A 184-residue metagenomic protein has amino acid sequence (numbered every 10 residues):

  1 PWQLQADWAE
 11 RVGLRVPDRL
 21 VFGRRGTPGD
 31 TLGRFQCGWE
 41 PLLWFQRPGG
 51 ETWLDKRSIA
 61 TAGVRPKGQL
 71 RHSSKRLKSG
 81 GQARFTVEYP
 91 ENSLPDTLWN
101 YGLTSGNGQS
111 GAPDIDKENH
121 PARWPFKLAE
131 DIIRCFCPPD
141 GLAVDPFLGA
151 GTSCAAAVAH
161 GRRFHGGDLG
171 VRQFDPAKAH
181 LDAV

Functional and structural regions predicted by a protein language model:
P1-P176: Core catalytic lobe of class I
K178-V184: S-adenosyl-L-methionine
